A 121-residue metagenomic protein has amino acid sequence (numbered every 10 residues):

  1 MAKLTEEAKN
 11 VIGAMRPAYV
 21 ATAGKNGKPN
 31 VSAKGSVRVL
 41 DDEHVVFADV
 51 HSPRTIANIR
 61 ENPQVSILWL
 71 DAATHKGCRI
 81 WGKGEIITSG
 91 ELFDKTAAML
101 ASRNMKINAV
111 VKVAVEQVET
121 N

Functional and structural regions predicted by a protein language model:
M1-N121: Binding-site signature for planar aromatic cofactors or substrates
